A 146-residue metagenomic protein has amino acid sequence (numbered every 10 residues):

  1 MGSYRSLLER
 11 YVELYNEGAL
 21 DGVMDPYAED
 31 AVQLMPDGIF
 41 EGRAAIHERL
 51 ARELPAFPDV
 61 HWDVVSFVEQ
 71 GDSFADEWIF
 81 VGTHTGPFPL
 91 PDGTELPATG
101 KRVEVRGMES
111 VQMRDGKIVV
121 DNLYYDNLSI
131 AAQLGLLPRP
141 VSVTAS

Functional and structural regions predicted by a protein language model:
M1-S146: C-terminal and inter-domain tail/linker signature
